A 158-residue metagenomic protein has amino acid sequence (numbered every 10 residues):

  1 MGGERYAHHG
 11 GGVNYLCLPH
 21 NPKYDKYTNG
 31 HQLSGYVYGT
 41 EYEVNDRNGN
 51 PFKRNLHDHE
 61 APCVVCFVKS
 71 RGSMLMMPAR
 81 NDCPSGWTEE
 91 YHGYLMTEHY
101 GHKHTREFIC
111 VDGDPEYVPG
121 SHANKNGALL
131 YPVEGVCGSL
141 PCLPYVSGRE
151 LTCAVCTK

Functional and structural regions predicted by a protein language model:
M1-V146, E150-K158: Folded, disulfide-stabilized extracellular/luminal domains of secretory-pathway proteins
